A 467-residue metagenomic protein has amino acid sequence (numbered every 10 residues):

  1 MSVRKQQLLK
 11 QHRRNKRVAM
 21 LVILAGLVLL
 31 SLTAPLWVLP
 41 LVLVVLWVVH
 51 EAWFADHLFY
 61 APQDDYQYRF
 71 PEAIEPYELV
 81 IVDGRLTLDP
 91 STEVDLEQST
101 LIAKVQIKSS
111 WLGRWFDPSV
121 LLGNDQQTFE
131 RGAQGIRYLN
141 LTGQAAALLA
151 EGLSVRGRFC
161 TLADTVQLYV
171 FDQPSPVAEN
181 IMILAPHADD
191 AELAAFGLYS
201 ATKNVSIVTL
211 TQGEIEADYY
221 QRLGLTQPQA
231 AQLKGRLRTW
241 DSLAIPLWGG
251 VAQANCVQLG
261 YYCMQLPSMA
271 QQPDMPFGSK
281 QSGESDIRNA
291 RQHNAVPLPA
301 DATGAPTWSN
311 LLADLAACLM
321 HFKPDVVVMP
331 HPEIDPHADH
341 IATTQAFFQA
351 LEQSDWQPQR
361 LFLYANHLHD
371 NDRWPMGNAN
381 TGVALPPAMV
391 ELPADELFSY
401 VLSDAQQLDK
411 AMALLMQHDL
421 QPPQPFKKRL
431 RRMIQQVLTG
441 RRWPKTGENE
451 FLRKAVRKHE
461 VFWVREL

Functional and structural regions predicted by a protein language model:
S2-L30, L36-A188, E192-Q345, E352: Active-site beta-strand->loop->alpha-helix modules in alpha/beta enzyme cores, enriched in Gly/His/Asp(Glu)
S31-P35, L153-G157, A413, H418 (+1 more regions): Long, low-complexity, Lys/Arg-enriched
N255-L266, A365-H367, F426-M433: Acidic carboxylate-rich catalytic motifs and surrounding loops in phosphoryl-/glycosyl-chemistry enzymes
H340-F347, R373-N380: Histidine/acidic-residue-rich catalytic or RNA/ligand-binding cores of hydrolases and nuclease-related proteins
I341-T344, F348, Q353, Q424-N449: C-terminal/domain-terminus segments
Q353-N378: Short, flexible loop segments at boundaries between secondary-structure elements
G377-N378, V383-M433: A conserved mid-domain beta-alpha-beta active-site/ligand-binding segment of alpha/beta enzyme cores
P444-L467: C-terminal accessory extensions appended to soluble enzyme cores
